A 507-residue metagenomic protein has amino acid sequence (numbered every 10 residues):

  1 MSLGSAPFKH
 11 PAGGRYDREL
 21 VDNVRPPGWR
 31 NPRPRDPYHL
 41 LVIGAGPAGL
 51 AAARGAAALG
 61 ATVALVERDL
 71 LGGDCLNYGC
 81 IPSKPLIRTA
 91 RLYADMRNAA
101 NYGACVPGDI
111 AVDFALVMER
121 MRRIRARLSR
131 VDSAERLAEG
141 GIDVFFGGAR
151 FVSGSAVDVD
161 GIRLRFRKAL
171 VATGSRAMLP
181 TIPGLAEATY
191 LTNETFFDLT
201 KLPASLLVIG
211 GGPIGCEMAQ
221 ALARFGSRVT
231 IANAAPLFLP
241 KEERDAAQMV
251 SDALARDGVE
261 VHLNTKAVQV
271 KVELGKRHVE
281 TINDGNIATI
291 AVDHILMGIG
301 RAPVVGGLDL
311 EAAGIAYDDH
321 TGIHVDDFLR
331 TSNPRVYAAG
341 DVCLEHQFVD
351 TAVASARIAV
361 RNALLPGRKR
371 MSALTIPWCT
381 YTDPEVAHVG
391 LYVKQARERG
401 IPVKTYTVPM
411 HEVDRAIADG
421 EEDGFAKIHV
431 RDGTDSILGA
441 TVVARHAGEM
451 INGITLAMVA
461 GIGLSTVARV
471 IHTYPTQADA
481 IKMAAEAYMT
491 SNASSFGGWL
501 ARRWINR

Functional and structural regions predicted by a protein language model:
S2-Y38, R54-A61, V66-L202, A235-L239 (+6 more regions): Glycine-rich flavin
A6-G14, I43-A48, G55-D69, I81 (+3 more regions): Flexible, glycine-rich terminal cap/loop adjacent to redox cofactors in electron-transfer oxidoreductases
L20-G28, C80, T173-R228, A232 (+4 more regions): Glycine-rich dinucleotide-binding loop and its adjacent helix/turn
N31-A48, L202-G212: Beta1/beta-strand and adjacent pyrophosphate-binding region of the FAD-binding site in flavoprotein oxidoreductases
P47-G55, D74, Y190, G215-M218 (+1 more regions): Short glycine/serine/threonine-rich phosphate/pyrophosphate-binding segments that cradle anionic phosphate groups
V106-P107, D143-F146, R150-V157, L164 (+5 more regions): A Rossmann-like FAD-binding core segment of flavoenzymes
A186-P203, T289-L365, E449, G453 (+1 more regions): FAD-site-proximal beta/loop scaffold in flavoenzymes
